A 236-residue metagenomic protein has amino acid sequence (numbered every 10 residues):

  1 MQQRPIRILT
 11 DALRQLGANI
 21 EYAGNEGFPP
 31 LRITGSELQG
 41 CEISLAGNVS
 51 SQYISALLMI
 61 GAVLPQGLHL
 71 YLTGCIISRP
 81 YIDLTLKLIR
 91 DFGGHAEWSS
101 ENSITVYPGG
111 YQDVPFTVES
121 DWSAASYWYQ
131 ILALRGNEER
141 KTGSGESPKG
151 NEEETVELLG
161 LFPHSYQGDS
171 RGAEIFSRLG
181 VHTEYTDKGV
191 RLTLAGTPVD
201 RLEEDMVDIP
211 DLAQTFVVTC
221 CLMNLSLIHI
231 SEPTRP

Functional and structural regions predicted by a protein language model:
M1-S231, R235: Short, structured segments at the rim of ligand-binding sites
